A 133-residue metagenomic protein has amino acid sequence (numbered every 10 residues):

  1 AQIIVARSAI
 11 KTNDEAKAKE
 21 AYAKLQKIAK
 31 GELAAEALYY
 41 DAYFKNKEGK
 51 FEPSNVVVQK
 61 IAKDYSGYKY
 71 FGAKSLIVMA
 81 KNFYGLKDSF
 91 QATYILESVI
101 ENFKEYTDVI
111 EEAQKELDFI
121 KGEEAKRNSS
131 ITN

Functional and structural regions predicted by a protein language model:
A1-N133: Acidic, polar-rich low-complexity tracts and alpha-helical solenoid repeat scaffolds
